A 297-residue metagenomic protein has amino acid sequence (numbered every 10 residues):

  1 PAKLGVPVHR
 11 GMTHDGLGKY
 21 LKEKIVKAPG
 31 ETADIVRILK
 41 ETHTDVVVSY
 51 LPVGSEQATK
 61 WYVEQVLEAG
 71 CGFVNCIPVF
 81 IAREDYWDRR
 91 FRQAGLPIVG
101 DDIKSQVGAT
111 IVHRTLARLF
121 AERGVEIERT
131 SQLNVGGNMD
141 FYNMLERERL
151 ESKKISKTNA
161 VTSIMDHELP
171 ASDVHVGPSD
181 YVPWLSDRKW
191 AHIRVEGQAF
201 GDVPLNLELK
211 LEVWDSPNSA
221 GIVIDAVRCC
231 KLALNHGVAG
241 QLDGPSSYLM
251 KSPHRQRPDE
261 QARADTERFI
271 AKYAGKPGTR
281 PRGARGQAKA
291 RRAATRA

Functional and structural regions predicted by a protein language model:
P1-E64, L150-I155: N-terminal glycine-/serine-/threonine-rich beta1-alpha1-beta2 phosphate-ribose binding loop of Rossmann-like
D34, I38, Q65, Y86 (+5 more regions): Alpha-helical scaffold segments in soluble metabolic enzymes
S49-P52, C76-F80, D101-S105, E212: Glycine- and other small-residue-rich loops at beta-strand/loop junctions that grip anionic moieties
V53-E68, I77-P97: Rossmann-fold NAD(P)-binding glycine/threonine-rich loop
F73, P97-I98, I127: Hydrophobic beta-strand scaffold residues
I103, V107-A239, D243: Active-site-lining helix/loop region of Rossmann-like oxidoreductase modules
G221-A297: NAD(P)-dependent Rossmann-like dehydrogenase/reductase catalytic/cofactor-binding core
